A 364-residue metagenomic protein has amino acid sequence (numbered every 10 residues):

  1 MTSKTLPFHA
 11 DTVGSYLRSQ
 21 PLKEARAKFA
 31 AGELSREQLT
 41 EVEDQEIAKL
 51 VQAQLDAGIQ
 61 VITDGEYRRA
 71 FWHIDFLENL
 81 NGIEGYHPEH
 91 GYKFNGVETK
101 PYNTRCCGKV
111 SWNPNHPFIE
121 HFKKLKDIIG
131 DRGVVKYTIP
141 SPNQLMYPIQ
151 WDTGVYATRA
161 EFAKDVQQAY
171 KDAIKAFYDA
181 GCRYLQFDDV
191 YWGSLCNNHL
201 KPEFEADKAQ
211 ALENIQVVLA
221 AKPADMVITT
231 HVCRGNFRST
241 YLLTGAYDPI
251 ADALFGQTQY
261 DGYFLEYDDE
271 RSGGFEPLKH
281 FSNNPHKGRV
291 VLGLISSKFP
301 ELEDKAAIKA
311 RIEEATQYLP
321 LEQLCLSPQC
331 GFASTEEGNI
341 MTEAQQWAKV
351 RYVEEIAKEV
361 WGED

Functional and structural regions predicted by a protein language model:
M1-D364: Domain-level signal for soluble alpha/beta catalytic cores
